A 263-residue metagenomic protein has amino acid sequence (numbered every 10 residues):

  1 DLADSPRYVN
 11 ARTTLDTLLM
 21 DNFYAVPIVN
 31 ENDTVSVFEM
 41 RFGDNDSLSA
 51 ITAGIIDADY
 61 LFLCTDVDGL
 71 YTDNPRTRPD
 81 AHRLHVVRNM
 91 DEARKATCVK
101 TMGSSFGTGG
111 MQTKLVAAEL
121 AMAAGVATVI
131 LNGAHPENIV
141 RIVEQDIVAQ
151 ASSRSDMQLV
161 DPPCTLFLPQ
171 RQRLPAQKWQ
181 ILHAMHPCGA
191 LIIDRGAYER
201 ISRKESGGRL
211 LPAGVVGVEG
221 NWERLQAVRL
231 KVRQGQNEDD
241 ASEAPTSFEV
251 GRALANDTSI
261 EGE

Functional and structural regions predicted by a protein language model:
D1-E263: C-terminal catalytic "cap/lid" subdomain
